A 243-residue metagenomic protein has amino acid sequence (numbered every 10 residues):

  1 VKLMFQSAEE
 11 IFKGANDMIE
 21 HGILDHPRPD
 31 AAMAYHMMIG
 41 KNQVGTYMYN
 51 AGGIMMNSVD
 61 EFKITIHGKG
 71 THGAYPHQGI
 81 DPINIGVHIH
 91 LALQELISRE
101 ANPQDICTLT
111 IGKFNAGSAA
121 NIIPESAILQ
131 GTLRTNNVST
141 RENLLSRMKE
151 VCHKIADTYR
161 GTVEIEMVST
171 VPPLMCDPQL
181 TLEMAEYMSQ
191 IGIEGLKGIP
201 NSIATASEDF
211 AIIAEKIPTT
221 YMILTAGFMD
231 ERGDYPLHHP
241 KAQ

Functional and structural regions predicted by a protein language model:
V1-P124, S207-F210, G233: Histidine/acidic-residue-rich, glycine-tolerant segments that coordinate divalent metal ions
N84-Q243: Metal-dependent amide/peptide-bond hydrolase catalytic core, centered on the "pita-bread" metallohydrolase fold
